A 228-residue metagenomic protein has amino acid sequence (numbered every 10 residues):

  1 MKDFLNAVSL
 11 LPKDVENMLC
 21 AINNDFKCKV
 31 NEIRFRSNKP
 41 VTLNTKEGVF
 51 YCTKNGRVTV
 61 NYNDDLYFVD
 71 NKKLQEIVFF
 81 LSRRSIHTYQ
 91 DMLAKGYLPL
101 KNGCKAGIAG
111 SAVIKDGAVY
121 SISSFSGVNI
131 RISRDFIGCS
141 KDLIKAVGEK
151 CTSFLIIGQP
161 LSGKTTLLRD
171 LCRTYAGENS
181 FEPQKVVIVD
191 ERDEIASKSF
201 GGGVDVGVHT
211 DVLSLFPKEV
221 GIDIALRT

Functional and structural regions predicted by a protein language model:
M1-N102: N-terminal accessory targeting/assembly segments
E76-F80, R84-C151: P-loop NTP-binding catalytic core
I156: Hydrophobic anchor at the beta1->P-loop junction of P-loop NTPases
P160: The conserved Walker
K164: Conserved lysine of the Walker
L167, L171: Hydrophobic positions on the alpha1 helix immediately C-terminal to the Walker A/P-loop
Y175-E219, D223: P-loop NTPase switch/communication element
I224-T228: Proline-aspartate-enriched helix->loop->beta-strand connector
